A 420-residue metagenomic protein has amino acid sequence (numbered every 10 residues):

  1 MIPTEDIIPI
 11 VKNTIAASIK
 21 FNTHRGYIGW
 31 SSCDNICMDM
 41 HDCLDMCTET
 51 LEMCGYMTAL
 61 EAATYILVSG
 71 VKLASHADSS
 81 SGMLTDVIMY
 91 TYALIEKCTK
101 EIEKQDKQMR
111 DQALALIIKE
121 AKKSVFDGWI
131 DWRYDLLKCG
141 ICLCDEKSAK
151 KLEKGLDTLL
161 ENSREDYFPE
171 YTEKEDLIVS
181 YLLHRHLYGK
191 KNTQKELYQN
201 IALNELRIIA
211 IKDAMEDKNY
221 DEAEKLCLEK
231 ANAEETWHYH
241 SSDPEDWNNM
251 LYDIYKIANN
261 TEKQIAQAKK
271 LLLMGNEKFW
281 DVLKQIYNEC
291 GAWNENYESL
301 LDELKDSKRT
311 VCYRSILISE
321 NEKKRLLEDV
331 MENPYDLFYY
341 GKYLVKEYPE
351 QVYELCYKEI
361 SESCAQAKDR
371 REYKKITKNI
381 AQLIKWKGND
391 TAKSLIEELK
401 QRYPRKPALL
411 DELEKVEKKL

Functional and structural regions predicted by a protein language model:
I2-L420: Eukaryote-biased, non-catalytic alpha-solenoid scaffold regions
